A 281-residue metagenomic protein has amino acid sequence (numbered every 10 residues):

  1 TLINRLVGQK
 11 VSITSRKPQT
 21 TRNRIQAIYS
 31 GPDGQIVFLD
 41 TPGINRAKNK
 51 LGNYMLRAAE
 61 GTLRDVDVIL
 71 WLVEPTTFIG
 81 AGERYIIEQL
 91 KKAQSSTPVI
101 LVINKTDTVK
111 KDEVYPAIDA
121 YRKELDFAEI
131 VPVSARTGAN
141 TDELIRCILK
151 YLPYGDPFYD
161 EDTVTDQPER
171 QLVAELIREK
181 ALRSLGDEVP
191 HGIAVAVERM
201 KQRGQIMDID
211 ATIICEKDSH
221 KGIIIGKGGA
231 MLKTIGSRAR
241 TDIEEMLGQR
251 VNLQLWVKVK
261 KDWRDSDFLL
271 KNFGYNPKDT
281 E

Functional and structural regions predicted by a protein language model:
T1-V68, V73, T212-I214: Conserved G1/Walker A P-loop phosphate-binding module
N4, N23, A27, R57-R64 (+11 more regions): Solvent-exposed alpha-helical segments within well-ordered globular domains of core cellular machineries
R5, Q9, I28-P32, A47 (+10 more regions): Conserved, well-folded catalytic cores of nucleic-acid-processing and energy-transducing macromolecular machines
S12, R16, T20, R46-E60 (+8 more regions): Residues at secondary-structure transition points
P18-T20, P42-N45, P75-I79, T106-V109 (+5 more regions): Conserved nucleotide-binding/hydrolysis micro-motifs of P-loop NTPases
Y29-L39, N53-I130, S184, K201-I206: Conserved C-terminal guanine-recognition region of P-loop GTPase G domains, centered on the G4
T97-I100, T106-E169: Canonical P-loop GTPase G-domain recognition
E169-E281: P-loop NTP-binding site
